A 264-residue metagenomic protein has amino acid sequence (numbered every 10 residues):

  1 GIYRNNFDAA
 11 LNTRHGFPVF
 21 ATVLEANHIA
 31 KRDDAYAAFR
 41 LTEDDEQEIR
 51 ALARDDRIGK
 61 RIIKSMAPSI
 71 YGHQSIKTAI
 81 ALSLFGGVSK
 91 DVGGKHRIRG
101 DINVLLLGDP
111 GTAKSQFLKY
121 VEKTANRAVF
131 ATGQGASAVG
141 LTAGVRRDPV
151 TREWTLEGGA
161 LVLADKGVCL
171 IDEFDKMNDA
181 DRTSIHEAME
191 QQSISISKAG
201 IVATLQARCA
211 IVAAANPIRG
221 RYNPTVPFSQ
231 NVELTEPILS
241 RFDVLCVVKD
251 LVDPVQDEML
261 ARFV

Functional and structural regions predicted by a protein language model:
I2-Y71: OB-fold and OB-like single-stranded nucleic-acid-recognition modules and their adjacent interaction interfaces
I58-V264: Conserved ASCE/P-loop NTPase catalytic core
